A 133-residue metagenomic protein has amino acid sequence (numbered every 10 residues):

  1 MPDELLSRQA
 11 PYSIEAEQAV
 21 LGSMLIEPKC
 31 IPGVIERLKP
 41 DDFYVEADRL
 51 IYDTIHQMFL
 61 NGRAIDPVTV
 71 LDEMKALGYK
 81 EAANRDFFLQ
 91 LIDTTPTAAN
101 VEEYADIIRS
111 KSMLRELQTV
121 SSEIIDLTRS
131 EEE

Functional and structural regions predicted by a protein language model:
M1-S112: Noncatalytic partner-interaction/assembly domains of nucleic-acid and motor enzyme complexes, especially the accessory
D86, R115-V120: Short, well-ordered alpha-helical segments that carry or flank key catalytic/ligand-binding motifs at enzyme/regulatory
R129-S130: Long, leucine- and charge-enriched amphipathic alpha-helices that form heptad-repeat coiled-coil/leucine-zipper-like
E133: Conserved small/polar residues in nucleotide/adenosyl-binding loops
